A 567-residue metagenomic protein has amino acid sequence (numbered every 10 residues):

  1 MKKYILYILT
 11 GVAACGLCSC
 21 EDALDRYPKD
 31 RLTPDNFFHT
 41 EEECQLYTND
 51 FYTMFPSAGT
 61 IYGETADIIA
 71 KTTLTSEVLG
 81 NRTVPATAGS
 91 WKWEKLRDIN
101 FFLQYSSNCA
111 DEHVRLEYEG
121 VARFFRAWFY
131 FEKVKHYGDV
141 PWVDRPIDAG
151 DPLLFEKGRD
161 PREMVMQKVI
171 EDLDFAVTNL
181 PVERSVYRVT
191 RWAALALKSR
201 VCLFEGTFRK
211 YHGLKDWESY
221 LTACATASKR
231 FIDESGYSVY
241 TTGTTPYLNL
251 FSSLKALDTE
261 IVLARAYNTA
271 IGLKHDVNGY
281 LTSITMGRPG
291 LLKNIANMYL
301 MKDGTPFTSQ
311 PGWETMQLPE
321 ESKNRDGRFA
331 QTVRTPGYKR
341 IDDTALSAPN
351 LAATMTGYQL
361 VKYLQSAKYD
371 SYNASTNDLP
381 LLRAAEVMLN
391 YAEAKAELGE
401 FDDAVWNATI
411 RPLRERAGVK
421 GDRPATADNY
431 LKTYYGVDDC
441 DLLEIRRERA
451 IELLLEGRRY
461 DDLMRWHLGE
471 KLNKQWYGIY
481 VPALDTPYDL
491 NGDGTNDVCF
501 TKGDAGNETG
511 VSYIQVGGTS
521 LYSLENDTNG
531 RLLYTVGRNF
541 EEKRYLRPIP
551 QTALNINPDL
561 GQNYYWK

Functional and structural regions predicted by a protein language model:
M1-I8: Bacterial N-terminal signal peptides that target proteins for export
G16-S19: C-terminal motif of bacterial Sec signal peptides marking the signal peptidase cleavage site
E21-T75, D174-F175, R188-L195, R200-L351 (+3 more regions): An aromatic- and glycine-enriched ligand-binding surface/loop that stacks and positions planar moieties
E42-N49, F55-S57, T72-Y137, L153-Q167 (+6 more regions): Conserved, well-structured interaction surfaces
K92-W93, K168, Y247-M301, A374 (+2 more regions): Long, intrinsically disordered, low-complexity segments
V134-K135, P141, R184, F204-G213 (+1 more regions): Short coil/turn linking the two alpha-helices of tandem helical-hairpin repeats
T315-A384, Q562-K567: Flexible, polar/acidic helix-loop-strand segments at domain edges
